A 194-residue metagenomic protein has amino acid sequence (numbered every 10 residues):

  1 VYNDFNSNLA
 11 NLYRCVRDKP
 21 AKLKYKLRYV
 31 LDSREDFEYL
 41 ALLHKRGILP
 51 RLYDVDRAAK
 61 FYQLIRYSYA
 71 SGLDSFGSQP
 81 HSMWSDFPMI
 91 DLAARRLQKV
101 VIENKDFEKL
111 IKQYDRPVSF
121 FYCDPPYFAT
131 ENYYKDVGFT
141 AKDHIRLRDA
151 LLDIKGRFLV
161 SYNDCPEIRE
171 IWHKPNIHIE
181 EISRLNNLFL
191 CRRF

Functional and structural regions predicted by a protein language model:
V1-N3, Q63: Short, conserved beta-strand segments within well-ordered enzyme catalytic domains that often line or immediately flank
Y2, C123, F158-V160: Structural beta-sheet core signal
N6: Conserved SAM/SAH-binding beta-strand->alpha-helix loop
A10: Short alpha-helix immediately C-terminal to the canonical SAM-binding loop
Y13: Conserved SAM-binding loop
V16-Y133, R146, C165: SAM-dependent nucleic-acid methyltransferase catalytic core
Y134-G138: Short glycine-enriched, charge-decorated loop/helix-capping segments at active-site entrances that position
T140-F194: Long, positively charged, glycine-interspersed low-complexity recognition regions
